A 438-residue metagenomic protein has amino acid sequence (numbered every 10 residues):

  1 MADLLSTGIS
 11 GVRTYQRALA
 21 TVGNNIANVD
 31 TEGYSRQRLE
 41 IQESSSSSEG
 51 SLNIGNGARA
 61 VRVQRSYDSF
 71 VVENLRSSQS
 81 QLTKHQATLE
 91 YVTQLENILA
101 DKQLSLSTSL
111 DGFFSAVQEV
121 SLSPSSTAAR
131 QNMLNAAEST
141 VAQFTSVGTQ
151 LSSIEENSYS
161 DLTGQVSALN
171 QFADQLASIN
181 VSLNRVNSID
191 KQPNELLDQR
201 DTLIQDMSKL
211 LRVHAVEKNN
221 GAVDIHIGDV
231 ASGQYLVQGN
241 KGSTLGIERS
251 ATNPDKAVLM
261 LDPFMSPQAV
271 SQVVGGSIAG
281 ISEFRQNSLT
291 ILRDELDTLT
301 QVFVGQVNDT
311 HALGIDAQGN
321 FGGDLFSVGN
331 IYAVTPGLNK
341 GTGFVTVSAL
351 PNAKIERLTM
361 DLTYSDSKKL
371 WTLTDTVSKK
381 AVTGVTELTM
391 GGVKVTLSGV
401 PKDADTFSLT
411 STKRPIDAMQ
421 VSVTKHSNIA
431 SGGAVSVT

Functional and structural regions predicted by a protein language model:
M1-T438: S/T-rich, low-complexity, solvent-exposed segments of bacterial secretion/appendage proteins
